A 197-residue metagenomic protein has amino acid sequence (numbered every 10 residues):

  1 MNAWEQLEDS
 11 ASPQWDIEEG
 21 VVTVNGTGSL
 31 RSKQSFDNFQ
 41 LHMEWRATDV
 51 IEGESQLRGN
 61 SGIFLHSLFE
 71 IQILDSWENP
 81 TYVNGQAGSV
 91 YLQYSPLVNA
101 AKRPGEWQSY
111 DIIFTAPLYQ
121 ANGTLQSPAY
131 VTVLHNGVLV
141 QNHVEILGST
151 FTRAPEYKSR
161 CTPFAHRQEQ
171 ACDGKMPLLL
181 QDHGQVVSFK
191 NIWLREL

Functional and structural regions predicted by a protein language model:
M1-L197: Carbohydrate-interacting regions of secretory-pathway proteins
